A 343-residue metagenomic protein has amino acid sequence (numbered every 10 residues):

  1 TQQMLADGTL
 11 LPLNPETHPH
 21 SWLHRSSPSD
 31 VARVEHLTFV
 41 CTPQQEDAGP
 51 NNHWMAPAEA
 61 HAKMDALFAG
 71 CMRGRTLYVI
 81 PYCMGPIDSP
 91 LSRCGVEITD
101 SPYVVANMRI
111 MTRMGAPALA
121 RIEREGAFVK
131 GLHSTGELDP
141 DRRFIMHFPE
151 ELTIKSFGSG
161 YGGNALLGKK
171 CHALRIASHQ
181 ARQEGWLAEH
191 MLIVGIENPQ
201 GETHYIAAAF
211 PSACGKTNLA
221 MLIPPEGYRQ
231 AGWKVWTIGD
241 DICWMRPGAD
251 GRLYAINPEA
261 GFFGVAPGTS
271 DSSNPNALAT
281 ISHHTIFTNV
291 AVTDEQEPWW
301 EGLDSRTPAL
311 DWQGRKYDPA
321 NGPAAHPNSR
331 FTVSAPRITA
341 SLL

Functional and structural regions predicted by a protein language model:
T1-C214, P224-L343: Conserved internal helical-beta-strand scaffold that buttresses enzyme catalytic cores
L219: Hydrophobic positions on the alpha1 helix immediately C-terminal to the Walker A/P-loop
